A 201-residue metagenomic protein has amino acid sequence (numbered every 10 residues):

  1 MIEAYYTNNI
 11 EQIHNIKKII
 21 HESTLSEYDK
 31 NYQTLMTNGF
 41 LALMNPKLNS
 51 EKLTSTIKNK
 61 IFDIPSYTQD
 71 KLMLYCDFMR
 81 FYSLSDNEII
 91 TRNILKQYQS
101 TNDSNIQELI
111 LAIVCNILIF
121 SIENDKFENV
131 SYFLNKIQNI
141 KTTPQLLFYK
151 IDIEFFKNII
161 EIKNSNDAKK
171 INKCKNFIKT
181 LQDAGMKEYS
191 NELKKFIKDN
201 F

Functional and structural regions predicted by a protein language model:
A4, F78, S121, E161-I162 (+1 more regions): Residue at a conserved register position within TPR or TPR-like alpha-solenoid repeats
Q12-I16, S50, N87-E88, F127-S131 (+2 more regions): Solenoid-repeat scaffolds in large eukaryotic assemblies
K17-E22, T56-F62, L95-N102, L134-T143 (+1 more regions): Amphipathic alpha-helical segments of tetratricopeptide repeats
I20-N129: Mid-protein regulatory/catalytic core that forms ligand/cofactor-binding pockets and protein-protein interaction
M36-T37, F78-R80, L109-I113, K150-K157 (+1 more regions): TPR/TPR-like alpha-solenoid helical repeat scaffolds
A42-N49, L84-I89, F156-K170, K198-F201: Alpha-helical linker/edge segments of TPR/alpha-solenoid repeat scaffolds and analogous pre-/post-domain helices
N116-N172, L181: Extended alpha-helical scaffolding segments
N164-F201: C-terminal non-catalytic interaction modules
